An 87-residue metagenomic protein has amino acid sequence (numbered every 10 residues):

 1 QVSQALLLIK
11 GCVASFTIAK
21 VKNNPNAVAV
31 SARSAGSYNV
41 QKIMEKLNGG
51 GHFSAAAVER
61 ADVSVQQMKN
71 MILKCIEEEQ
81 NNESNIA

Functional and structural regions predicted by a protein language model:
Q1-A87: Gly/His-enriched, cation/cofactor- and phosphate-binding structural elements
